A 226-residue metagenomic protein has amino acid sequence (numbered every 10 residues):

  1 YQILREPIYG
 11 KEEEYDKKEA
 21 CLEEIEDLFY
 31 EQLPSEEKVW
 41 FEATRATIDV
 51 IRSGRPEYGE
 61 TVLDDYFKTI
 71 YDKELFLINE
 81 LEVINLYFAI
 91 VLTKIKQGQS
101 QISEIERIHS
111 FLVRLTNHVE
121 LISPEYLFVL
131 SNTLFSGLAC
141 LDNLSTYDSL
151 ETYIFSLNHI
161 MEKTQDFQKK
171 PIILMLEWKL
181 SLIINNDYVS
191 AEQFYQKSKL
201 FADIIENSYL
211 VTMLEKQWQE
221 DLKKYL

Functional and structural regions predicted by a protein language model:
Y1-D64, S208-L210, E215-L226: Short juxta-domain linker segments that transition from a proline/glycine-rich, charged coil into a short amphipathic
Y1-I8, P34-I51, L75-Q99, P124-L141 (+1 more regions): Amphipathic alpha-helical repeat scaffolds of TPR domains
Y9-D27, V50-I70, G98-R114, L144-S156 (+1 more regions): Helix-turn-helix repeat elements of alpha-solenoid scaffolds
I25-K38, F67-V83, V113-L127, H159-F167: Flexible helix-coil transition and linker loops at the boundaries of alpha-helical arrays
E80-Y87, E104-I108, I122, S198: Long, low-complexity, intrinsically disordered terminal regions
V91-I105, H109, V113-D166, L180-I183: Alpha-helical adaptor scaffolds
A139, L144-L226: Long, low-complexity regulatory tails in eukaryotic proteins
